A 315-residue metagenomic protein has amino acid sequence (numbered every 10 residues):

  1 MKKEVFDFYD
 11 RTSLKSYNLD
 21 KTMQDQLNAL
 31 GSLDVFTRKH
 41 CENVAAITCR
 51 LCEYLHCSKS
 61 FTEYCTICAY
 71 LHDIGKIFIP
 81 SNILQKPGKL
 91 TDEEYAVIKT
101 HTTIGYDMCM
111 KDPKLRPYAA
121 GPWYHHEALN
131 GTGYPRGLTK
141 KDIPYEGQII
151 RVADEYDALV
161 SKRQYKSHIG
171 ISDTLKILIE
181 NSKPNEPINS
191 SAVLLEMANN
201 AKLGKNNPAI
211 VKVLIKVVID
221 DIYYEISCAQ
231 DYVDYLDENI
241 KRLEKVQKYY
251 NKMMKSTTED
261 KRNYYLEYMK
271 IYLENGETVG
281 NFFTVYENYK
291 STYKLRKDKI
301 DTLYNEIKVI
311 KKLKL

Functional and structural regions predicted by a protein language model:
K2-K314: Histidine- and acidic-residue-rich, metal-dependent catalytic cores
